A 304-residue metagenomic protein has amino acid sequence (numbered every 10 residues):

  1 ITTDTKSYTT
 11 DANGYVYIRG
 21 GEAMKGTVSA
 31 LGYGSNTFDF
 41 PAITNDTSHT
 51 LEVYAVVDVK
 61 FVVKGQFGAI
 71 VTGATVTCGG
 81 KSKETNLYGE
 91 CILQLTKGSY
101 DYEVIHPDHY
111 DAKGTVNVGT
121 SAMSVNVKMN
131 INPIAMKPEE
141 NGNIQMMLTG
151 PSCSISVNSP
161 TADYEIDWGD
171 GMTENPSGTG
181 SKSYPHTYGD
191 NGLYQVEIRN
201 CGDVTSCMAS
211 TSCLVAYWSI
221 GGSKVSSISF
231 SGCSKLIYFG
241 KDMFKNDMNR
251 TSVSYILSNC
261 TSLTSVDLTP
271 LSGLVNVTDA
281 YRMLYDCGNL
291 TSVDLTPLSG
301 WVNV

Functional and structural regions predicted by a protein language model:
I1, A74-C78, I166: Hydrophobic beta-strand segments
T3-Y17, G80-I92: Short, acidic Ser/Thr/Gly-rich low-complexity loop/linker segments typical of extracellular and cell-surface proteins
A12, G20-E22, N45, L87 (+2 more regions): Surface-exposed loops/turns
V16, C91-Q94, M129-N249, Y255 (+2 more regions): N-terminal capping/linker segments that flank leucine-rich repeat
G21-M24, V56, G68-V71, K97-G98 (+1 more regions): Short proline/glycine-enriched turn/loop motifs at strand-loop junctions of beta-rich domains
E22-G32, K97-D108, Y194-N200: A short, solvent-exposed beta-strand micro-motif common in secreted/extracellular proteins
S29-T50, Y54, I105-I131, A209-K224: Structured interaction patches on ligand/partner-binding surfaces of diverse proteins
V59-G65, V127: A short, amphipathic beta-strand motif
